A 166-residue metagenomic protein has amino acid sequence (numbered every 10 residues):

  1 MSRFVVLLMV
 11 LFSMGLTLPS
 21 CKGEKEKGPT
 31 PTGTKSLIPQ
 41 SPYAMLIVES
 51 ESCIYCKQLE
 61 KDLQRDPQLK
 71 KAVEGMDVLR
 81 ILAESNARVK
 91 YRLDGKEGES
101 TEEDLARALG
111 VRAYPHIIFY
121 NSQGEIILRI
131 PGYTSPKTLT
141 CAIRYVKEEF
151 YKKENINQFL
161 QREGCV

Functional and structural regions predicted by a protein language model:
L18-S20: C-terminal motif of bacterial Sec signal peptides marking the signal peptidase cleavage site
K22-E24: Bacterial signal peptide processing site
P39-I54: Short active-site neighborhood of thiol/selenol oxidoreductases, capturing the structured segment around
K57-E74: Typically the conserved alpha-helix immediately C-terminal to a functionally engaged Cys/Sec in thioredoxin-like
K70-E99: Thiol-based oxidoreductase modules, predominantly thioredoxin-like and allied folds used for disulfide exchange
E99-I118: Structural micro-motif
A113-R129: A short, hydrophobic beta-strand/beta-hairpin element that forms part of a small beta-sheet core
Y133-V166: Thiol-/selenol-based redox modules, centered on thioredoxin-like and closely related oxidoreductase domains
